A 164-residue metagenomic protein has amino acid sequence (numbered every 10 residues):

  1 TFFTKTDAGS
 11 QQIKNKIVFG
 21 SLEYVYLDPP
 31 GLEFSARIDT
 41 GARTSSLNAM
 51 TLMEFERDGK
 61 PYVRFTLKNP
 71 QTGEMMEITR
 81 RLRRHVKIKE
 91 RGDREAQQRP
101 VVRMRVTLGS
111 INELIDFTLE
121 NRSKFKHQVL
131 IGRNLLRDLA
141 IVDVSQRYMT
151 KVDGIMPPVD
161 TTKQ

Functional and structural regions predicted by a protein language model:
F2-Q164: Pepsin/retropepsin-fold aspartyl endopeptidases
